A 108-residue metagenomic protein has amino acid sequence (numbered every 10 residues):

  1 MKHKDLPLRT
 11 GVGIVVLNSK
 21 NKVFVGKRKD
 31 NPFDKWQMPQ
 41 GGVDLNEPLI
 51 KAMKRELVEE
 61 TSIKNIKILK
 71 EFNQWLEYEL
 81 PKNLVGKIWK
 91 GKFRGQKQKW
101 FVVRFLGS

Functional and structural regions predicted by a protein language model:
M1-K20, K90-G91: Acidic, metal-coordinating catalytic segment for phosphate/diphosphate chemistry, firing primarily on the Nudix
L6, F24-V25, Q96: Short alpha-helical segments used as structural interaction elements across diverse proteins
L8, W36, N73-Y78, W100: Tryptophan-centric aromatic hotspots in well-structured domains and transmembrane helices
R9, M38, I63, R94-W100: Short connector loops at helix/strand junctions that flank enzyme active sites, especially segments positioning acidic
V16, K27, V102-R104: Short, well-ordered beta-strand micro-motif
K22-I66, F72: Conserved Nudix-box catalytic region and its N-terminal flanking loop in Nudix hydrolases and closely related
L76-S108: Active-site-adjacent beta-strand/loop module that shapes the phosphate/pyrophosphate-binding cleft
